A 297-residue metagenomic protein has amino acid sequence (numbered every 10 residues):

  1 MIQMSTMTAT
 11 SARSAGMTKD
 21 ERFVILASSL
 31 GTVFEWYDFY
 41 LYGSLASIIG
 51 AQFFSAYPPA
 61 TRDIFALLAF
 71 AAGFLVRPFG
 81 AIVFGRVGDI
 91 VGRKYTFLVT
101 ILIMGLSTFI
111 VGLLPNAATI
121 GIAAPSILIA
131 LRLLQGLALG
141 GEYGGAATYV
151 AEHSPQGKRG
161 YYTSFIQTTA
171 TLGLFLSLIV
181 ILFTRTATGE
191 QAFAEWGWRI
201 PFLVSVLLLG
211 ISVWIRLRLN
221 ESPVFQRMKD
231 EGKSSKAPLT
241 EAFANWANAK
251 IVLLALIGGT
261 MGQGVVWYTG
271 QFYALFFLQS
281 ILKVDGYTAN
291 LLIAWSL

Functional and structural regions predicted by a protein language model:
Y42-G43, N248-L297: Extracytoplasmic gate region of multi-pass secondary transporters
A46-F79, F97, I122, S126: Extracellular/periplasmic helix-loop-helix junction of adjacent transmembrane segments in MFS-like secondary
S55, L102-G121: C-terminal ends and interior cores of transmembrane alpha-helices in multi-pass membrane transporters/permeases
L67-R86, I103-S107, L172, A294-L297: Central cavity-lining transmembrane alpha-helices of secondary-active solute carriers, predominantly the Major
L114, I120-G140: Hydrophobic core of transmembrane alpha-helices in multi-pass small-molecule transporters, especially MFS/SLC-type
A138, G160-R185, L208: Glycine-rich segments within core transmembrane alpha-helices of 12-TM secondary carriers
L217-L239: Flexible cytoplasmic inter-helical loops of multi-pass small-molecule transporters
